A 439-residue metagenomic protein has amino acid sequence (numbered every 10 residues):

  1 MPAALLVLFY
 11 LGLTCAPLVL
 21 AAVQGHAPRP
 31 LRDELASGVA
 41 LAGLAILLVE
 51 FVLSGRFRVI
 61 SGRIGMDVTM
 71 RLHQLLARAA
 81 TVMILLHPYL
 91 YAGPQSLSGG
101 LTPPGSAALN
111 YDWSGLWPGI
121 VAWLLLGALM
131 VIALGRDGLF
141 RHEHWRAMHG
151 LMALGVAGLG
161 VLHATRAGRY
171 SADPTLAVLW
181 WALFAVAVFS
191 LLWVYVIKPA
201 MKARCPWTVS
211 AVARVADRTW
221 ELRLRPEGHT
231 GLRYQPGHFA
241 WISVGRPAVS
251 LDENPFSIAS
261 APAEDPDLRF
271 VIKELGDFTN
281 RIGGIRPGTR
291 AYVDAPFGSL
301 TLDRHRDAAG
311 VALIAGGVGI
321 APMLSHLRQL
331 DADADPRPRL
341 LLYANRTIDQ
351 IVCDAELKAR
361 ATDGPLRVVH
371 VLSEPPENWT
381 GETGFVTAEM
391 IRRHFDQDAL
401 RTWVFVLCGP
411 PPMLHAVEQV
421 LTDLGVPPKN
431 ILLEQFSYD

Functional and structural regions predicted by a protein language model:
M1-W220: Membrane-embedded alpha-helical bundles that constitute the cytochrome b-like, heme-associated redox core of multi-pass
P2-L8, G93, L154, G158-V161 (+2 more regions): Reductase modules of NAD(P)H-dependent flavoproteins
H73, H149, G237, G319 (+1 more regions): Short, conserved phosphate/pyrophosphate- and ester-handling motifs at nucleotide-, phospho-/glycolipid
T81, G245-P247, P296: Short, surface-exposed secondary-structure boundary micro-motifs
M201-Y292, T301, A308-G310, D331-A334 (+3 more regions): Ferredoxin-reductase
R281, T301, P322-S325, V352 (+1 more regions): Phosphate- and divalent-cation-binding pockets in alpha/beta enzyme and binding domains that engage nucleotide-derived
G310-A312, L340, V404: Structural motif
I320-A332: Histidine-anchored nucleotide/phosphate-binding helix
